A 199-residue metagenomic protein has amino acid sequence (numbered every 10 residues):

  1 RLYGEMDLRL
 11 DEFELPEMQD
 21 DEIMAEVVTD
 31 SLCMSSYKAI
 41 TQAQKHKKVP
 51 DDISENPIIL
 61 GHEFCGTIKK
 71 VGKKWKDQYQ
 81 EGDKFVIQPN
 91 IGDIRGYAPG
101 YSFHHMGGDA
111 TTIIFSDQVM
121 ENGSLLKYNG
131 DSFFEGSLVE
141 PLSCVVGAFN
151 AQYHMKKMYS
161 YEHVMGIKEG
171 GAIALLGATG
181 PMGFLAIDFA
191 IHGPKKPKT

Functional and structural regions predicted by a protein language model:
R1-D7: Extracellular beta-rich ligand/substrate-recognition surface
E14-S31, Q44-I94, G107, N129: Glycine-rich beta-strand-centered segment in the early N-terminal region that forms part of a ligand/cofactor-binding
S35-T41: Cytochrome P450 core scaffold surrounding the K-helix E-X-X-R motif and the conserved "meander" helix-loop region
Q88-A172: NAD(P)H dinucleotide-binding glycine-rich loop of Rossmann-like/cofactor-binding domains, especially the beta1-alpha1
C144, P181-M182: Hydrophobic/small residue at the entry helix of a nucleotide-binding pocket
I173-G177: Conserved N-terminal Rossmann-fold NAD(P)-binding element of oxidoreductases
F189-T199: Conserved S-adenosyl-L-methionine
